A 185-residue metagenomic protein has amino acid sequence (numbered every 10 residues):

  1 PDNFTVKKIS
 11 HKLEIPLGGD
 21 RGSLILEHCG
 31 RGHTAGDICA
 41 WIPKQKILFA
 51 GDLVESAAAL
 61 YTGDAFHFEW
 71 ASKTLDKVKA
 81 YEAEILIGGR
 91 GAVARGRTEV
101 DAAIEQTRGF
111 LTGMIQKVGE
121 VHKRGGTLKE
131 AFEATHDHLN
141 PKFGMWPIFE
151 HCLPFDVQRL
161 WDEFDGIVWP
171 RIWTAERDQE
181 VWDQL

Functional and structural regions predicted by a protein language model:
P1-C29, T34-A35, K44, T74-L75 (+1 more regions): Metallo-beta-lactamase
G36, E55, V93: Short active-site segment of divalent metal-dependent hydrolases/proteases that encodes the spacing between
I38-W41, L53: Short acidic loop-to-beta-strand element that houses the catalytic metal-binding Asp/Glu of nuclease active sites
W41, E69-E130, A134: Divalent-metal (often Zn2+) His-rich catalytic cores of metallo-beta-lactamase-fold enzymes
K46, D52-L53, G89-A92: Active-site metal-binding loops of divalent metal-dependent hydrolases
S56-F66: Acidic/histidine-rich helix-loop elements that form or flank divalent-metal/phosphate-binding sites at the catalytic
K123-L185: C-terminal regulatory/interaction regions
